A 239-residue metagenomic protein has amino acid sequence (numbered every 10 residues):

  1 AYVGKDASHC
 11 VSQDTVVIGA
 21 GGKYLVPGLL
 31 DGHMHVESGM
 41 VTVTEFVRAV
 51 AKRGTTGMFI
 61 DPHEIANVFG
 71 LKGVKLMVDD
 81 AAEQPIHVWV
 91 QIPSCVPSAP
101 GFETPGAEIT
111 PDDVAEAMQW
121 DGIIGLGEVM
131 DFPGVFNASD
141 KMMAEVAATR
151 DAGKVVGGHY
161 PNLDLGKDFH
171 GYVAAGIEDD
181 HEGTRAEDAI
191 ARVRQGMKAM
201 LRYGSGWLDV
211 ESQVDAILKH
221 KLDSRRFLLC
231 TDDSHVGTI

Functional and structural regions predicted by a protein language model:
A1-P27: Histidine-rich, glycine-flanked metal-binding segment
G4-K5, H235-I239: Short, intrinsically disordered, charge-balanced linker/junction segments flanking boundaries in proteins
G22, H33, G54, M77 (+3 more regions): Divalent metal-coordination and catalytic microenvironments
K23-F46: Di-metal (Zn2+ and/or Mg2+/Mn2+) metal-binding site signature of metallo-dependent hydrolases with the MBL/beta-CASP
D31, V36, G57-M58, D179 (+1 more regions): A short hydrophobic/small-residue beta-strand
H35-E37, H63-I65, P93-S98, E128-F132 (+4 more regions): Active-site beta-loop-alpha junctions enriched in small/polar residues
T44-V155: Divalent-metal coordination cores built from histidine and acidic residues
G73, E108-E128, G134-L201, W207-L229: Histidine/acidic residue-rich metal-binding segments in metalloenzymes
